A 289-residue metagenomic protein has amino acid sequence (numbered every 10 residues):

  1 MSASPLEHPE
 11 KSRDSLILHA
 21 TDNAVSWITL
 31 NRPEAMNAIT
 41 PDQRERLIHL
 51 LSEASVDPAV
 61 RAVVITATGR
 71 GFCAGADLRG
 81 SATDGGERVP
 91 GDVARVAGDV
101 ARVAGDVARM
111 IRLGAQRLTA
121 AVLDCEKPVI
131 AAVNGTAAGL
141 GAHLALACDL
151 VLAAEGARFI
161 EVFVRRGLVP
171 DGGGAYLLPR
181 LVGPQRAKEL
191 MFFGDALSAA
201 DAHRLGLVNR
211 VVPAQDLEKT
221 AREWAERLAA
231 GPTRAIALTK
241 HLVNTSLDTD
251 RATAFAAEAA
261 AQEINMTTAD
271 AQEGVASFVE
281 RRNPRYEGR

Functional and structural regions predicted by a protein language model:
M1-S26, A94-R95, R102, G194-A200 (+2 more regions): C-terminal alpha-helix plus adjacent terminal tail
M1-T68, A94-V96, A120: Conserved CoA-thioester-binding segment of acyl-CoA-metabolizing enzymes
I28, R32, L47, I65 (+7 more regions): Terminal peptide-recognition signature
P33, D57, D84, L113 (+2 more regions): Generic structural signal for alpha-helix termini and adjacent loop/cap motifs
P41, A120-I236, E263, T267-T268 (+3 more regions): Crotonase-fold acyl-CoA enzyme core
Q43-R46, G114, L217, E258: Hydrophobic alpha-helical membrane-association signature
A67-A121, A137, R165-G167, D250: Glycine- (often His-adjacent) and acidic-residue-rich active-site loop that binds/positions the CoA thioester
